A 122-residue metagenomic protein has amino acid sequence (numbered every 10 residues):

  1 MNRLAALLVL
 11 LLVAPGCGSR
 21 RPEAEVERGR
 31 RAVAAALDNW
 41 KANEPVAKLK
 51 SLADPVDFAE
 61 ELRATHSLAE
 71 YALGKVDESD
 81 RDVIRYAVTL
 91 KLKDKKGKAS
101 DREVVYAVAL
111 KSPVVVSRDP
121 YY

Functional and structural regions predicted by a protein language model:
M1-A6: Bacterial N-terminal signal peptides that target proteins for export
L7-L11: Sec-dependent N-terminal signal peptides
V13-G16: C-terminal motif of bacterial Sec signal peptides marking the signal peptidase cleavage site
G18-R21: Bacterial signal peptide processing site
E23-R31: Soluble non-cytosolic domains of exported or imported proteins
A34-Y71: Post-signal-peptide N-terminal segment of Sec-exported extracytoplasmic proteins
A59-K98: Surface-exposed, charged secondary-structure patches
K95-Y122: Short beta-strand edge/turn micro-motifs at domain boundaries
